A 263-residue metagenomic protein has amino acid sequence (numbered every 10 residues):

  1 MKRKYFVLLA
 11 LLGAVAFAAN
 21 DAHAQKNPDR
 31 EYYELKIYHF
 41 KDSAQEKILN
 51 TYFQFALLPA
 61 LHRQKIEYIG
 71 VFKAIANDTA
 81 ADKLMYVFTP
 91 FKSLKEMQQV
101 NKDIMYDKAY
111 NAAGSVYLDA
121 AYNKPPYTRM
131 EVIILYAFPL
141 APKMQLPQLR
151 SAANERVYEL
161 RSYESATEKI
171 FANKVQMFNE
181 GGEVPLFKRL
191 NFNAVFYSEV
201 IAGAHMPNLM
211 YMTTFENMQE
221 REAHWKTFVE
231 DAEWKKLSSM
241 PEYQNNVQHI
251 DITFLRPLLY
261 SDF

Functional and structural regions predicted by a protein language model:
M1-D29: Bacterial Sec-dependent N-terminal signal peptides
D21-Y110, S115-V116, A120-W234, Q244-F263: Short S/T/G/P-rich N-terminal loop/turn motif that feeds into the first structured element of a domain
